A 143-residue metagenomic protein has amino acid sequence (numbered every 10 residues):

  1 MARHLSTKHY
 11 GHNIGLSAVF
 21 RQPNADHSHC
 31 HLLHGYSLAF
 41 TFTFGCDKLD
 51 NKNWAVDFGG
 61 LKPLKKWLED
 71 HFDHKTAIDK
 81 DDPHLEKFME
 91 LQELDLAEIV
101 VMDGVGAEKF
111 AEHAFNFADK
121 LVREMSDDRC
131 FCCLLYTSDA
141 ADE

Functional and structural regions predicted by a protein language model:
M1-S138: Charge-rich, low-complexity N-terminal segments
D139-E143: A short, hydrophobic C-terminal helix/tail in secreted or cell-surface proteins
